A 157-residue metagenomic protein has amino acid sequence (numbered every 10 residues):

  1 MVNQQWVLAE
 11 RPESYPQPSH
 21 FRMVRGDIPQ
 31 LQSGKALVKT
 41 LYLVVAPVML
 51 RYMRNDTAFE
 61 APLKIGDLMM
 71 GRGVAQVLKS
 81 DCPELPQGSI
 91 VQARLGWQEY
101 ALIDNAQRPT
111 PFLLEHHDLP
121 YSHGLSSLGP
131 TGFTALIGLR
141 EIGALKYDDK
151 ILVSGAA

Functional and structural regions predicted by a protein language model:
M1-Q4: Extreme N-terminal starter segment of soluble prokaryotic enzymes
L8-S14, L43-V45: Short polar catalytic/cofactor-binding loops
A9, D81, D104-A106: Short acidic-glycine loop/turn motifs at beta-strand connectors
P16-D27: Short glycine/threonine/proline-enriched tight-turn/helix- or strand-capping micro-motif at secondary-structure
I28-V45, M53-W97: Glycine-rich beta-strand-centered segment in the early N-terminal region that forms part of a ligand/cofactor-binding
V48: Active-site-facing substrate-recognition patch
M69-Q76, P86-G155: NAD(P)H dinucleotide-binding glycine-rich loop of Rossmann-like/cofactor-binding domains, especially the beta1-alpha1
D81, G155-A157: Gly/Ser-rich catalytic serine loop of serine hydrolases
